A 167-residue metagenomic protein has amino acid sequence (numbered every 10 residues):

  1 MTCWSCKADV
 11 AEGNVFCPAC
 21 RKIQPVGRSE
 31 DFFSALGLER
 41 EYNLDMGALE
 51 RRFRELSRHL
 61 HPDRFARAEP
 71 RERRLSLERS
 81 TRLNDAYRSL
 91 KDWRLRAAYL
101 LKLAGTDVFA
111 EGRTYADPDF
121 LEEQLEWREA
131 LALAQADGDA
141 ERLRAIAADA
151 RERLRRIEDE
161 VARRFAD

Functional and structural regions predicted by a protein language model:
M1-D167: C-terminal accessory/regulatory regions appended to core domains
